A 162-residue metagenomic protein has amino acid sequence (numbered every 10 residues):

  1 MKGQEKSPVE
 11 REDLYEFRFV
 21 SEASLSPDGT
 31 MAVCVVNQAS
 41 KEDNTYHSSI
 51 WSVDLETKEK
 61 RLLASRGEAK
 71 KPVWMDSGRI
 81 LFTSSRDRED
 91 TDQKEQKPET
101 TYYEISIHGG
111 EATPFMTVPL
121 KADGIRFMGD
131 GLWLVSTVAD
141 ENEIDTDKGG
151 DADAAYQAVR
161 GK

Functional and structural regions predicted by a protein language model:
M1-F19, S52-K70, K94-P98, Y103-K121: Multi-bladed beta-propeller domains
E12-S48: Beta-strand-rich domains and repeat architectures in extracellular enzymes and scaffolds, especially beta-propellers
F17-A32, R66-T83, E89, A112 (+1 more regions): Conserved beta-propeller blade repeats
V33-E42, L81-K94, V135-D140: Beta-strand C-termini and the immediately following turn/loop, strongest in propeller blades
S40, K58, E68, R88 (+4 more regions): Surface-exposed, flexible loop/turn segments at secondary-structure boundaries
D43, T91, T113, R126 (+1 more regions): Generic domain-boundary/flexible-linker signal
S48, K94-E99, V135-K162: Predominantly five- to eight-bladed beta-propeller fold
